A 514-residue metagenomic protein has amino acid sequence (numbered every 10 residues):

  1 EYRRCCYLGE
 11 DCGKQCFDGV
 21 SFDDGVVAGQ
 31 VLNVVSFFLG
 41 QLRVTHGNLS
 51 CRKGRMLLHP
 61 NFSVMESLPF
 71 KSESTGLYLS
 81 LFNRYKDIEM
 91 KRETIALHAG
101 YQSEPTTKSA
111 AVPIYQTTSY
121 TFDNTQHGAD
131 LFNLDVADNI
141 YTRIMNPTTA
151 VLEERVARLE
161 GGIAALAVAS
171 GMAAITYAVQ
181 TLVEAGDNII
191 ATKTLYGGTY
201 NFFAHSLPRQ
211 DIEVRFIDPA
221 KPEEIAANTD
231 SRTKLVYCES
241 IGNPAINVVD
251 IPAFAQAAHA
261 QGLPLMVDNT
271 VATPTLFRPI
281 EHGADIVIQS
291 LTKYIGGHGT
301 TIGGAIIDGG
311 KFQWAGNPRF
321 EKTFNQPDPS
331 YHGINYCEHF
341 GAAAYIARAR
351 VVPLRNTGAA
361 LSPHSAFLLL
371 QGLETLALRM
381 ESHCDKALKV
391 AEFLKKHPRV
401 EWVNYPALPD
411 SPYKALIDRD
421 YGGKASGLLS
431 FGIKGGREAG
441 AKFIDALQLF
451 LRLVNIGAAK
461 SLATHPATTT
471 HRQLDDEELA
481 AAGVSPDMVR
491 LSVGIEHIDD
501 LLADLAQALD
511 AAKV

Functional and structural regions predicted by a protein language model:
E1-R4, D18-V20: Low-complexity, glycine/proline/serine-enriched flexible coil segments that act as short hinges or interruptions within
C6, S21, A28-G29, S36 (+2 more regions): Short linear motifs in low-complexity or flexible loops
G54-R55, P60-N61, S67-S72, Y78: N-terminal amphipathic/hydrophobic targeting modules at extreme N-termini, encompassing cleavable Sec/SRP-type signal
E73, F82-E89, I163, A204 (+5 more regions): PLP-dependent enzyme catalytic core of the Aspartate aminotransferase-like
G76, M380, K395, R399-V489 (+2 more regions): Conserved C-terminal alpha-helix-loop-beta "cap" of PLP-dependent enzymes that closes/shapes the active-site mouth
M90-N146, E154-R155: N-terminal "arm"/small-domain region of PLP-dependent enzymes with the aminotransferase-like
A96-H98, Q102-P105, A165-K396: Conserved PLP-enzyme active-site core in the AAT-like
N124-T176, G198-S206: Conserved N-terminal alpha-helix of the aminotransferase class I/II PLP-enzyme fold
